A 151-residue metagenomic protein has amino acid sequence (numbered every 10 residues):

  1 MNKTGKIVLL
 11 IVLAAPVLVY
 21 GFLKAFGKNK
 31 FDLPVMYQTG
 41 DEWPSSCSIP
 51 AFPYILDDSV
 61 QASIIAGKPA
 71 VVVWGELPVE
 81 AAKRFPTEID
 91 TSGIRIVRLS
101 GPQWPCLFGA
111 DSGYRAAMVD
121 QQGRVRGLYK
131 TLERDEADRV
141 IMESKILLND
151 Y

Functional and structural regions predicted by a protein language model:
K3-F26: Hydrophobic membrane-insertion alpha-helices, especially the h-region of bacterial N-terminal signal peptides
G27-S46: Alpha-helical transmembrane signal-anchor/signal-peptide segments
T39-G40, G67-A70, E80-I96: Conserved helix-turn-beta segment immediately C-terminal to the redox Cys motif in thioredoxin-like folds
A51-K83: Short active-site neighborhood of thiol/selenol oxidoreductases, capturing the structured segment around
V73-P78, L99-G101, T131-L132: Structural motif
D90-Q122: Short, internal strand/loop/helix patches that form the active-site neighborhood or redox-interaction surface
R124-Y151: Thiol-/selenol-based redox modules, centered on thioredoxin-like and closely related oxidoreductase domains
